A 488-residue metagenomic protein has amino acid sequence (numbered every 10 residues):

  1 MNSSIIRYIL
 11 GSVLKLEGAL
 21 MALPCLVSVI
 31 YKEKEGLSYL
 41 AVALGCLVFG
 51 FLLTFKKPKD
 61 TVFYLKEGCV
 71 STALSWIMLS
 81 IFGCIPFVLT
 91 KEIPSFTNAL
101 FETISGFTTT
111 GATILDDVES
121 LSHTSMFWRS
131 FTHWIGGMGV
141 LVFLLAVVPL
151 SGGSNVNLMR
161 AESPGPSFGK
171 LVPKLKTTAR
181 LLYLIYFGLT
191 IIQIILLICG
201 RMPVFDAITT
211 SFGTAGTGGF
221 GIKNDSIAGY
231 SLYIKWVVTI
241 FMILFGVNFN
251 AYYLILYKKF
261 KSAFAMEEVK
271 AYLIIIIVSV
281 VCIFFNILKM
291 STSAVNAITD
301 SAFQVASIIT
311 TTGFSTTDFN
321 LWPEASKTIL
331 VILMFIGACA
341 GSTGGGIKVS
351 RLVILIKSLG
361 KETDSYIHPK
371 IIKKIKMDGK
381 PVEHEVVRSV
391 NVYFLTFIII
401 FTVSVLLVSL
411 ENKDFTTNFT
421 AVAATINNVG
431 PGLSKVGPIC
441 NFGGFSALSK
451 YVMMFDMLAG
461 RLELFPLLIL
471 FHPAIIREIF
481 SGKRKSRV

Functional and structural regions predicted by a protein language model:
M1-V488: Membrane-proximal intracellular helices of multi-pass ion channels
